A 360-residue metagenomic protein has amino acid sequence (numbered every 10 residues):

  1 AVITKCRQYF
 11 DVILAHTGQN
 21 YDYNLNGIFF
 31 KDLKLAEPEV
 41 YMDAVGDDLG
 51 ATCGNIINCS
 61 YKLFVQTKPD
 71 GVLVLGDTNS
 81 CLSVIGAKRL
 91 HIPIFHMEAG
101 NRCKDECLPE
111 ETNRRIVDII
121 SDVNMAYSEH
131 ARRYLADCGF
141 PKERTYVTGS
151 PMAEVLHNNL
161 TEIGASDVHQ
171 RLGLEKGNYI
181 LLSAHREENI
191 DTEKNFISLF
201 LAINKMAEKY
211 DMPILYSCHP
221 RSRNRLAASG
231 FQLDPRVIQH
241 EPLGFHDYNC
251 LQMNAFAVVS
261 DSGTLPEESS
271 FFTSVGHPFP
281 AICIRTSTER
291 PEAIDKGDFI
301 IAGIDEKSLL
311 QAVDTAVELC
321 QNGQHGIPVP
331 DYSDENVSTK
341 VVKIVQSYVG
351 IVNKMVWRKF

Functional and structural regions predicted by a protein language model:
A1-M212, S222-F360: Nucleotide-activated sugar donor-binding and catalytic core shared by glycosyltransferases and related lipid-linked
